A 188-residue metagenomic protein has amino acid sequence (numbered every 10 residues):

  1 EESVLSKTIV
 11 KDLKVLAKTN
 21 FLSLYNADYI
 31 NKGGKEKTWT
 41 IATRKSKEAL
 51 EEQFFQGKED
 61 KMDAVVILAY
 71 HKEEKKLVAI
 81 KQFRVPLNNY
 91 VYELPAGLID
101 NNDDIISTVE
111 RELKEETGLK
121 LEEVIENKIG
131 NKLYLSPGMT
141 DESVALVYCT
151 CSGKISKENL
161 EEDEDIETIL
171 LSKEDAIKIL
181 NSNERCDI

Functional and structural regions predicted by a protein language model:
E1-K11, P86-V91, G97, N101 (+4 more regions): Nudix hydrolase/Nudix homology domain
L16-L68, E73: Acidic, metal-coordinating catalytic segment for phosphate/diphosphate chemistry, firing primarily on the Nudix
K37-W39, S156-L160, L180: Short, charged, solvent-exposed linker or helix-capping segments at domain edges/interfaces that act as flexible hinges
L50, L133, K154-E158: A short, acidic/glycine-rich surface segment
F54-L68, E73-R111, I155-S156, L160: Conserved Nudix-box catalytic region and its N-terminal flanking loop in Nudix hydrolases and closely related
Y70-H71, K120, S136-M139: Short, conserved, surface-exposed binding loops centered on an aromatic residue
T108, E112-E116, N127: Basic (Lys/Arg-enriched) interaction patch that binds polyanionic ligands
K120-I129: A short coil-to-beta-strand element that immediately follows conserved catalytic motifs
